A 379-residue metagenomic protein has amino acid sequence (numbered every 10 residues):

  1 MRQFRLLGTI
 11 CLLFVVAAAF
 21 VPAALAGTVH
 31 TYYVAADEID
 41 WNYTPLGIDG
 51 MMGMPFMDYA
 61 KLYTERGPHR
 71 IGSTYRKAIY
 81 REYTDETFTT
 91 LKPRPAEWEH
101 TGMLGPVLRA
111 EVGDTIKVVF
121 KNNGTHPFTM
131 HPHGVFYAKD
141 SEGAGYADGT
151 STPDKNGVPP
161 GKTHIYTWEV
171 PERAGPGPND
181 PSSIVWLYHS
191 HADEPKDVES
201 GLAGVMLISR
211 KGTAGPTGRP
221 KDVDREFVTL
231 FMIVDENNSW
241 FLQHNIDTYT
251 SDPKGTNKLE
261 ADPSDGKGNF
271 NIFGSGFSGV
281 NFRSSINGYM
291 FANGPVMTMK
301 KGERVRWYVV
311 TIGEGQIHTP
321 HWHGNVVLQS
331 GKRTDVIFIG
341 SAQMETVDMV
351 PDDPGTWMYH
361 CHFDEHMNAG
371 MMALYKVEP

Functional and structural regions predicted by a protein language model:
M1-C11: Bacterial N-terminal signal peptides that target proteins for export
T9-A19, A23: Bacterial N-terminal signal peptides
A23-G157, T248-V305, K376-P379: N-terminal, post-signal-peptide metal-ligating segments of extracellular/periplasmic oxidoreductases, dominated by
L25-E65, K196-S264, V350-P379: Extended terminal and domain-junction accessory segments
H30, L104, D114, H126 (+10 more regions): Residues that flank catalytic or metal-binding motifs in active/ligand-binding sites
K117-H131, V135-K139, Y146-G215, I337-P379: Extracellular/periplasmic metallocenter environments
T298-H318: Long, repeat-rich segments with strong aromatic
I312-G331, D335-I339, E365-M367, K376-P379: Active/binding-pocket-proximal capping segment
